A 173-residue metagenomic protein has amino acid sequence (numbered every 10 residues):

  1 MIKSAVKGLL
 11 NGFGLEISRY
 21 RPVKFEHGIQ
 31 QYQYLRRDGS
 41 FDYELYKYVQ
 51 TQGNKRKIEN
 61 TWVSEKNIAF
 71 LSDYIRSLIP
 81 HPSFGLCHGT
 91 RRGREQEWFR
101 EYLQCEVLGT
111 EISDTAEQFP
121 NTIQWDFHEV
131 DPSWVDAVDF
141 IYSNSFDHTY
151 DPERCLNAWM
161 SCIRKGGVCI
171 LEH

Functional and structural regions predicted by a protein language model:
M1-V23: Boundary detector for helix-to-coil junctions that initiate low-complexity/charged tails
P22-P80: Class I SAM-dependent methyltransferase Rossmann-like catalytic core, especially the SAM/SAH-binding loop
P80, R100, Y150, R164: Short conserved AdoMet
F84-V130: Class I SAM-dependent methyltransferase SAM/SAH-binding core
H128-I141: A short acidic, Gly/Pro-enriched loop at the edge of an enzyme's catalytic core that lines a small-molecule cofactor
N144-S145: Short catalytic micro-motifs in class I SAM-dependent methyltransferases
H148-W159: A short, conserved alpha-helix within the catalytic core of class I
G166-H173: Conserved beta-strand signature within the Rossmann-like core of class I S-adenosyl-L-methionine
